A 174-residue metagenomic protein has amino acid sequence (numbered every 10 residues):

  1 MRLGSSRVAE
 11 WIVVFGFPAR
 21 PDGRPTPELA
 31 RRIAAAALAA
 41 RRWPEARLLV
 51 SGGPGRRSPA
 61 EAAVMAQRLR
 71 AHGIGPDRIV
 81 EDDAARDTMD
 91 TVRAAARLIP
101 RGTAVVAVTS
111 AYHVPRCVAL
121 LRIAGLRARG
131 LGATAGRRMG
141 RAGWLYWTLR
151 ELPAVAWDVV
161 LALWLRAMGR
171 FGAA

Functional and structural regions predicted by a protein language model:
R2-Y146: A structural signal for short, hydrophobic/glycine-enriched beta-strand patches
R141-F171: A transmembrane-helix-recognition feature enriched in membrane-embedded lipid enzymes and envelope glyco-/phospholipid
A174: Active-site cores that bind ATP or allylic diphosphates and position pyrophosphate for catalysis
